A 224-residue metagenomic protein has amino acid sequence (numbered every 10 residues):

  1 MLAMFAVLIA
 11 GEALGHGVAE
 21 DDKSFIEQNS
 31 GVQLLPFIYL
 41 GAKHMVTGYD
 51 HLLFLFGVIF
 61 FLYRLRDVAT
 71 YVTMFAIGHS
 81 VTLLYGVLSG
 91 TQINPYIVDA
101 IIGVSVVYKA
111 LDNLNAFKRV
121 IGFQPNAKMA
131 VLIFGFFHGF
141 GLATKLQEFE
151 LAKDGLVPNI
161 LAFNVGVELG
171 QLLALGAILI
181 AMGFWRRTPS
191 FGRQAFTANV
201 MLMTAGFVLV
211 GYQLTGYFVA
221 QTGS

Functional and structural regions predicted by a protein language model:
M1-T47, F123, L214-S224: Histidine-/acidic- and/or cysteine-rich, low-complexity loops and terminal segments associated with membrane
H44-Y49, F54-T222: Hydrophobic alpha-helical transmembrane segments in multi-pass membrane proteins
